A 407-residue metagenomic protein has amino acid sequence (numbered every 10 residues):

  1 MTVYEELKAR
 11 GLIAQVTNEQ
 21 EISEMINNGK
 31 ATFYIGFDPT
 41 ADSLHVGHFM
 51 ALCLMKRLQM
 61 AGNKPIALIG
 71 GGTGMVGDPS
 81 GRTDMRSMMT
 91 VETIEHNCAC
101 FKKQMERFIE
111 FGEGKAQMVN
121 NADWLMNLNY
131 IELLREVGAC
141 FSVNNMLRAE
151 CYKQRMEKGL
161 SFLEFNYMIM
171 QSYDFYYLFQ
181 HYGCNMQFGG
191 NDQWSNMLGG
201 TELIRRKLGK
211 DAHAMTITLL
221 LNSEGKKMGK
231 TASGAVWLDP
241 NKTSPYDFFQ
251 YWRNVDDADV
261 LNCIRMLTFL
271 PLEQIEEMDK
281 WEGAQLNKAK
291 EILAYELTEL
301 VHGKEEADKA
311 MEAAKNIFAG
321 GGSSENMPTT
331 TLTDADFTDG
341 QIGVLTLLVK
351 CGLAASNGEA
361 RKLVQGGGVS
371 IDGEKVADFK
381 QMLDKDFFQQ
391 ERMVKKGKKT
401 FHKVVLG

Functional and structural regions predicted by a protein language model:
M1-Q193, L198-T201, L208-H213, K226 (+1 more regions): NTP-dependent nucleotidyl-transfer catalytic core
I204-G407: Conserved nucleotide- and phosphate/pyrophosphate-binding catalytic cores in adenylate/nucleotidyl-handling enzymes
